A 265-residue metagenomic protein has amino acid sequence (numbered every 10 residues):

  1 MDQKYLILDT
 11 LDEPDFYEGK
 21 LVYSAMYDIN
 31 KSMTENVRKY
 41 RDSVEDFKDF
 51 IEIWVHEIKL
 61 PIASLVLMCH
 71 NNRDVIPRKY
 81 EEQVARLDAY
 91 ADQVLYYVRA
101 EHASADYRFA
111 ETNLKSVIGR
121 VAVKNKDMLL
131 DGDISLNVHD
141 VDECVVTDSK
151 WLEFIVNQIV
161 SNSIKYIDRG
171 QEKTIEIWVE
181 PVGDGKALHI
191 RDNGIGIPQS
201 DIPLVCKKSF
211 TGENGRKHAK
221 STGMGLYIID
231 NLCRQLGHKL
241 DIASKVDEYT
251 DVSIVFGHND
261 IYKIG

Functional and structural regions predicted by a protein language model:
A103-Y107, D140, C144-T147: Conserved micro-motifs of the catalytic ATP-binding
K126-V138: Short conserved segments within the C-terminal catalytic ATPase subdomain
S163-I167: Short helix-loop "hinge" at the ATP-lid/N-box region of the Bergerat-fold HATPase_c
E172-D184: Short beta-strand/loop element within the Bergerat-fold HATPase_c
D192: Acidic ATP/Mg2+-coordinating residue in the GHKL
I197-F210: Short conserved segment of the HATPase_c
